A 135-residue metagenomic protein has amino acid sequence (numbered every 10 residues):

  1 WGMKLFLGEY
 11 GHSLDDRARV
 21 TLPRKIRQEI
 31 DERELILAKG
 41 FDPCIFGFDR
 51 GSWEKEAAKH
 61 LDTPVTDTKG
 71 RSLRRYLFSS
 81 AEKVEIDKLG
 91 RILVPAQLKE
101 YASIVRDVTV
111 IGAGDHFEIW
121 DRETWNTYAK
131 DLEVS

Functional and structural regions predicted by a protein language model:
W1-H12, D16-R19, K25-V84, K88-L89 (+1 more regions): Flexible "stalk/tail and boundary" regions
